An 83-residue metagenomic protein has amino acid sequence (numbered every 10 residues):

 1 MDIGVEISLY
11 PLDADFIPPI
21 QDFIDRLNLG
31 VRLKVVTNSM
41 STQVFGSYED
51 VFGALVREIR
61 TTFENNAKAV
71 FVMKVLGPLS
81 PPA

Functional and structural regions predicted by a protein language model:
M1-A83: Charge-rich, low-complexity N-terminal segments
